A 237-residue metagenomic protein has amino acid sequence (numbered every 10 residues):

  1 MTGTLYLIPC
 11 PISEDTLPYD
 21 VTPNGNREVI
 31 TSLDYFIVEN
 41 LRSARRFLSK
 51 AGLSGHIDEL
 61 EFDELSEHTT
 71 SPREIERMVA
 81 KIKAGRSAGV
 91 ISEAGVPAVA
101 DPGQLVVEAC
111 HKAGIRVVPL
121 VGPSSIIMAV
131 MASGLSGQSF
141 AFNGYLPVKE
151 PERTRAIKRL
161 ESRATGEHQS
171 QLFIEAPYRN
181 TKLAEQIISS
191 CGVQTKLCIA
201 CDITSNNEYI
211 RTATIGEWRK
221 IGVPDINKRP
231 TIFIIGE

Functional and structural regions predicted by a protein language model:
M1-L65: Glycine-rich, flexible N-terminal cofactor/catalytic loop recognition
T2-Y6, R86-S87, G166-E237: A contiguous loop/helix-start segment that scaffolds small-molecule binding in enzyme catalytic cores
Y6, L105-R163: Class I SAM-dependent methyltransferase SAM-binding "motif I" and its flanking Rossmann-like core
I12-E14, E93-P97, P177-Y178, S205: Short glycine-rich anion-binding loops that position phosphate/pyrophosphate groups of nucleotides and phosphorylated
I30-F36, G114-V118, S170-Q171: Short active-site oxyanion
I37-V38, A88-P97, S170-E175: Acidic beta-strand-to-loop metal/phosphate-binding motif
D63-T70, L146-E150: Conserved helicase motor
S66, I75-V117: Glycine/small-residue-rich loop that forms an oxyanion/phosphate-binding "nest" at active or ligand-binding sites
